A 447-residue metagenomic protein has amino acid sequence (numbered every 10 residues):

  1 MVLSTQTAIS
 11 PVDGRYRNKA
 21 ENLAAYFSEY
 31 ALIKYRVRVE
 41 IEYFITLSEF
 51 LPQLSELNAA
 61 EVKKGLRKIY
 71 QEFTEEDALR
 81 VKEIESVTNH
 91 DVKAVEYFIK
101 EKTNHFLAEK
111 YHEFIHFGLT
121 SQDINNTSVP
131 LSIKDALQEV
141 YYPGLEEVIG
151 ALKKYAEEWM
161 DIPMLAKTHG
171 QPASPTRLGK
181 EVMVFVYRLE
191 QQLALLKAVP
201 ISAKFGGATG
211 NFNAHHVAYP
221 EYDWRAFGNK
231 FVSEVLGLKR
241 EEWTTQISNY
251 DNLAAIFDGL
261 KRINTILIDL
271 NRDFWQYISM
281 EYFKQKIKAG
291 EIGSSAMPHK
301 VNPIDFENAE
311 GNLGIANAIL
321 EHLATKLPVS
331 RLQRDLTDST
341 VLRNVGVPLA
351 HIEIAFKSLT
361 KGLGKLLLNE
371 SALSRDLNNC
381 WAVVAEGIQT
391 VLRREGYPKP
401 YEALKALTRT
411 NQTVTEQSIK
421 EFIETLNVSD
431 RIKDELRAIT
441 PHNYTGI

Functional and structural regions predicted by a protein language model:
V2-E29, K64-K68, I292-I447: Catalytic-core signal marking the mid-to-C-terminal active-site face
V2-F212, Y219-K230, G293-S294, F306-N308 (+4 more regions): A helix-coil-helix interface module used to build multimeric assemblies and to scaffold catalytic/cofactor sites
E42-L47, F98, K102, A136 (+16 more regions): Generic, well-ordered alpha-helical scaffold segments in large soluble proteins
K134-Y142, E146-I149, K153, M183-V186 (+7 more regions): Short amphipathic alpha-helical segments with heptad-repeat character
E157-M160, I201, W275, Y282 (+3 more regions): Alpha-helical coiled-coil oligomerization motifs
Q192, E241, T245-R331: Glycine-rich anion/phosphate-binding loop at the beta-strand->alpha-helix junction
A194, Y222-F227, I278, N312 (+2 more regions): Solvent-exposed interaction patches of small proteins and small membrane subunits
Y222-Q246, Y250: Active-site-adjacent "gating/activation" loops or surface patches in catalytic cores
